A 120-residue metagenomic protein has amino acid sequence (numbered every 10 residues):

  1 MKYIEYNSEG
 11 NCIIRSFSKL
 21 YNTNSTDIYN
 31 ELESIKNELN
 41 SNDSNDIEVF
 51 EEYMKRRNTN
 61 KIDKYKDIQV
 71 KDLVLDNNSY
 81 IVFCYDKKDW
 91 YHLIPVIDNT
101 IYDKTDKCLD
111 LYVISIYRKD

Functional and structural regions predicted by a protein language model:
M1-I47, E52-R57: Active-site nucleophile-adjacent alpha helix/oxyanion-hole segment immediately C-terminal to the catalytic cysteine
N37-K87, I97-D106, Y112-I114: Conserved active-site-adjacent core of cysteine acyl-enzyme catalytic domains
H92: Histidine-centered active-site/metal-ligand motif
Y117-D120: Charged phosphate-binding loop/patch that engages nucleotide di/tri-phosphates or the phosphate backbone of nucleic
